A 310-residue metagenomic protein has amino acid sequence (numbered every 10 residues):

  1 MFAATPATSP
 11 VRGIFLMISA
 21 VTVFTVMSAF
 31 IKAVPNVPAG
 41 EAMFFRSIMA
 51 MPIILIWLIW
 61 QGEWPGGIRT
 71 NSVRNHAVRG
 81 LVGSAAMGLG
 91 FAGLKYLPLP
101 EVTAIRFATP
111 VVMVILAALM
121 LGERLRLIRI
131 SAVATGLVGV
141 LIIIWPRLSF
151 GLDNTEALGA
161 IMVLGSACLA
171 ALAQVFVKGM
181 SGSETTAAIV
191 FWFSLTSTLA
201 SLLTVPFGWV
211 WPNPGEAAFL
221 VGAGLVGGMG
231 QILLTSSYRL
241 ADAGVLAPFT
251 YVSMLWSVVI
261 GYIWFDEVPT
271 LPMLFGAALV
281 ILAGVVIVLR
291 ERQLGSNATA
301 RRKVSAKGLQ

Functional and structural regions predicted by a protein language model:
M1-L16, V114-L164, C168, I281-Q310: Juxtamembrane helix-loop boundary signature in multi-pass membrane transporters
M1-S19, M51-V78, G151-N154, E184 (+3 more regions): Membrane-interface interhelical linkers
P10-M17, T70-L81, L125-V138, E156-A160 (+2 more regions): Cytoplasmic-side transmembrane-helix entry/capping segments in multi-pass membrane proteins
T22-V26, F30, A77-A92, L164-A173 (+2 more regions): Hydrophobic alpha-helical transmembrane segments of multi-pass membrane transport proteins, especially secondary
V23-A50, L172-T196: Juxtamembrane helix-loop-helix junctions in multi-pass membrane proteins
A39-P52, A92-P110, T155-L169, N213-G227 (+1 more regions): Structural signature of hydrophobic alpha-helical transmembrane segments
G90, T109-A134, L255-L274: C-terminal transmembrane-helix exit sites in multi-pass transporters
V102-A108, M180-T196, Q231-I263: Helix-helix packing/entry segments at the starts of transmembrane helices
